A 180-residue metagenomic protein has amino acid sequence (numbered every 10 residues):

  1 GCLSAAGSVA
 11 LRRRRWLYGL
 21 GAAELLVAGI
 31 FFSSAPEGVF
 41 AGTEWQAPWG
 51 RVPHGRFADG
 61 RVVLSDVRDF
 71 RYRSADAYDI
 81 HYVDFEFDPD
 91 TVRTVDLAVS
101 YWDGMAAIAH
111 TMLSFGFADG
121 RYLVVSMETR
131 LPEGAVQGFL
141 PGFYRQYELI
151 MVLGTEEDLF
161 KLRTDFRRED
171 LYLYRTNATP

Functional and structural regions predicted by a protein language model:
G1-S8: Membrane-embedded alpha-helical segments of integral membrane proteins
V9-R13: Membrane-interfacial hairpin junctions
R14-E37: Internal/C-terminal transmembrane anchor helices
E24, A58, M105-A107: Solvent-exposed loop and beta-edge segments used for protein-protein assembly and interaction
G38-A58: Alpha-helical transmembrane signal-anchor/signal-peptide segments
G60-R61, V67: Juxtamembrane extramembrane loops of integral membrane proteins
V62, R73-L173: Glycine-rich catalytic cores of cysteine/serine-nucleophile enzymes that process amide/ester linkages in cell-envelope
T176-T179: Long, contiguous internal "core" modules enriched in hydrophobic/ aromatic residues
